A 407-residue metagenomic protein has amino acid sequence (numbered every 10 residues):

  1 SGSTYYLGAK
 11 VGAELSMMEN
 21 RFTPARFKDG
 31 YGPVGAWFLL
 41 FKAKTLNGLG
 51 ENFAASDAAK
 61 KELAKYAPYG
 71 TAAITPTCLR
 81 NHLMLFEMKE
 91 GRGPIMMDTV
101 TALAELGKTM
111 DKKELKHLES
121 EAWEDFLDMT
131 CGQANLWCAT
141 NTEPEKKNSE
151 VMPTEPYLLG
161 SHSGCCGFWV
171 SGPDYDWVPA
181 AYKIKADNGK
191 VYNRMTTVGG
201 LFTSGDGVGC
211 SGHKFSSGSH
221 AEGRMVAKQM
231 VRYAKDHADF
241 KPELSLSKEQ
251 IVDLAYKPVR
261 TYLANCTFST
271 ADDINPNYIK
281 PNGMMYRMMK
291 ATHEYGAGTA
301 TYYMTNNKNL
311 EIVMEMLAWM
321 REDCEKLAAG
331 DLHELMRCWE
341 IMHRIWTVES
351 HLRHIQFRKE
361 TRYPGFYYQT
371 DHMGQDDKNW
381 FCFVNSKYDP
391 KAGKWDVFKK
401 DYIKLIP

Functional and structural regions predicted by a protein language model:
S1-P33, G209-G212, S216-Q229: Glycine-rich loop(s) and the adjacent beta-strand/alpha-helix scaffold that form part
V11-G12, L49-G50, A227-A238, K359: A generic secondary-structure signal for well-formed alpha-helical elements
A13-N20, Y233-L246, G365-Y367: Acidic/polar loop patches that form or flank catalytic/metal-binding clefts of enzymes that bind anionic ligands
M17-G212, E294-P407: Mobile, glycine/GP-rich and aromatic-enriched active-site lid/loop segments adjacent to catalytic centers
G189-P258, Y262: Catalytic phosphate/nucleotide-handling subdomain of diverse soluble enzymes
D236-G330: Long, amphipathic alpha-helical stalk/connector segments used for oligomerization, subunit docking, or mechanical
